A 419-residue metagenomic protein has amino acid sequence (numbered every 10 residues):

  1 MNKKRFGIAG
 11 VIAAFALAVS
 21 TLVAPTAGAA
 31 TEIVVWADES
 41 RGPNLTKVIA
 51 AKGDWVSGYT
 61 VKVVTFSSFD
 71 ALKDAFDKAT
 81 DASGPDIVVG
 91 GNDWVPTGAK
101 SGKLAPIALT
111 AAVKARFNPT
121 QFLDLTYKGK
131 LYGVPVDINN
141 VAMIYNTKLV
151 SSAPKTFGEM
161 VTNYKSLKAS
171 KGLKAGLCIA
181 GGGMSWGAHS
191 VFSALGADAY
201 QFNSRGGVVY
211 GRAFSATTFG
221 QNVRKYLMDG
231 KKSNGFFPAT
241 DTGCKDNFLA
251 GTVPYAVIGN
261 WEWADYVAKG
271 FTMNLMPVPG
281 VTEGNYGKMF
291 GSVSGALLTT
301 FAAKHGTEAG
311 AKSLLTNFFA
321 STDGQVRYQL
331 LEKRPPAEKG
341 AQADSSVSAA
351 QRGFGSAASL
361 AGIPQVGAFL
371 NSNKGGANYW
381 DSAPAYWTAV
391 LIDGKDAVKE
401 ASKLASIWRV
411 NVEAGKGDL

Functional and structural regions predicted by a protein language model:
N2, A9-W94, K399, I407-L419: Conserved N-terminal structural module of periplasmic/extracytoplasmic solute-binding proteins
K47-V48, I87, T156, T218-V223 (+2 more regions): Short amphipathic alpha-helical coupling segments at ligand-binding clamshell hinges and other catalytic/signaling
N92-N140, S152, E159-V161, M276: Hinge/lid segment of periplasmic solute-binding proteins
L109-F117, L177, D198-N222, A268 (+3 more regions): Short, solvent-exposed loop/beta-turn-alpha elements that line the ligand-binding surface or hinge of extracytoplasmic
Y132-V136, V141, V161-G211, V253: Extracytoplasmic/periplasmic solute-binding protein
Y164, G207-P238: Glycine-centered hinge/linker elements that transmit conformational signals in sensory and ligand-binding systems
V267-K333: Extracytoplasmic/periplasmic substrate-recognition and gating elements
Q329-S382, W387-A389, G415-L419: Long, aromatic- and glycine/proline-rich binding clefts that accommodate carbohydrate-like moieties
